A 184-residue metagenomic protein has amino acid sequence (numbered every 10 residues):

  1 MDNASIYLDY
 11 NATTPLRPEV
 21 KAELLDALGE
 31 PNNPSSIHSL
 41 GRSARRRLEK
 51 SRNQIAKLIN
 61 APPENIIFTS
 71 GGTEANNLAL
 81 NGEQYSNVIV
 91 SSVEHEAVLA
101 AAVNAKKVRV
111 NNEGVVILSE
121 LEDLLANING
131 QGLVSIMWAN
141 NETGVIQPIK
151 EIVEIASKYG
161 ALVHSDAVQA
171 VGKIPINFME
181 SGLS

Functional and structural regions predicted by a protein language model:
M1-S184: Pyridoxal 5′-phosphate
